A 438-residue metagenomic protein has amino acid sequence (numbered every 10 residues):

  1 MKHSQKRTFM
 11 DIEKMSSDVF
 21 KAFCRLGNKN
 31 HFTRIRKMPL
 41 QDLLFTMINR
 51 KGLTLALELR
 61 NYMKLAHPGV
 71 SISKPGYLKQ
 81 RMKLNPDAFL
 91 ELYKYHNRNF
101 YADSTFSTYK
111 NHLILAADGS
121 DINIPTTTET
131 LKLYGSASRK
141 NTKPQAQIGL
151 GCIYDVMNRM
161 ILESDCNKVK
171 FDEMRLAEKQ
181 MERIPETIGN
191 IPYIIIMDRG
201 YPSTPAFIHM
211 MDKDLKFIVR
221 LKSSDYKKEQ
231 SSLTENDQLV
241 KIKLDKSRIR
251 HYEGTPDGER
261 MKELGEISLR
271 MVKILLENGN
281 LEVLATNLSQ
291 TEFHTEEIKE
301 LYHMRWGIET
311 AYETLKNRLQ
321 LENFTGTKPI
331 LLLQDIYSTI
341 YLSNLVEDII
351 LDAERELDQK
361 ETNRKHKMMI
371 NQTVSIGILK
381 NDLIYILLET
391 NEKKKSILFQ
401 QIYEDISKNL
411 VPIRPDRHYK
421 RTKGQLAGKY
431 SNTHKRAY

Functional and structural regions predicted by a protein language model:
M1-L53, G69-S71, Y77-L84, A88-K94 (+4 more regions): Single, function-defining residue in the core of a domain
G52-A66: Short, charged amphipathic recognition helices of the HTH superfamily and cognate SANT/SANTA-like modules
H96-T105: A short, well-structured juxtamembrane/interface segment
A116, R139: N-terminal donor/sugar-recognition subdomains of glycan-related enzymes, prototypically the membrane-proximal stem
